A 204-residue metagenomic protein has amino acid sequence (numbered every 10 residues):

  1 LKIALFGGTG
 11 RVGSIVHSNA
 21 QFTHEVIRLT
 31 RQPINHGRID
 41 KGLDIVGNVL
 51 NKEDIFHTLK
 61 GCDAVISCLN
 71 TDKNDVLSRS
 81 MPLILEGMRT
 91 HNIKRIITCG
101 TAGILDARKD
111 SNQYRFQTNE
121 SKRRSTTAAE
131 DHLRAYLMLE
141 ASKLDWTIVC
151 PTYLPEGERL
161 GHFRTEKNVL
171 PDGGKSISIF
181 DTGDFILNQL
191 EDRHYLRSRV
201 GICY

Functional and structural regions predicted by a protein language model:
I3-F22: N-terminal Rossmann NAD(P)H-binding glycine-rich loop of SDR-like oxidoreductase domains
L29-I34, N48-V49: N-terminal Rossmann-fold cofactor-binding loop
L43-C62: Conserved Rossmann-fold cofactor-binding substructure of NAD(P)-dependent oxidoreductases
L59, D63-I66, I97: N-terminal Rossmann-like NAD(P) cofactor-binding module of classical short-chain dehydrogenase/reductase
C68-T98, E130, R134: NAD(P)-cofactor binding segment of oxidoreductase domains
D106, E158-F163, Q189-S198: Glycine/proline-rich active-site loop of Rossmann-fold NAD(P)-dependent oxidoreductases
L137-E158: Conserved beta-loop-beta element that borders a ligand/cofactor-binding pocket
V149, I177-L187, S198: Substrate-positioning beta->alpha
